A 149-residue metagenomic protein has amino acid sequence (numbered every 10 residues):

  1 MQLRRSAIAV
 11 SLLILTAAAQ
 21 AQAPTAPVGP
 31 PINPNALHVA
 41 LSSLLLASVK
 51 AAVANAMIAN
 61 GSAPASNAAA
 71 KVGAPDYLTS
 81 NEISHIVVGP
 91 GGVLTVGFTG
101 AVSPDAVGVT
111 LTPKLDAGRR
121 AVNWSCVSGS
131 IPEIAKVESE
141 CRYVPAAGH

Functional and structural regions predicted by a protein language model:
M1-I8: Bacterial N-terminal signal peptides that target proteins for export
I8-A9, A54: General helical structural elements
A9-A17: Bacterial N-terminal signal peptides
A18-V72, Y77: Conserved hydrophobic/amphipathic alpha-helical signal-anchor segments
I58-H149: Periplasmic/extracellular, small/polar-rich flexible segments of pilin-like filament-forming proteins
